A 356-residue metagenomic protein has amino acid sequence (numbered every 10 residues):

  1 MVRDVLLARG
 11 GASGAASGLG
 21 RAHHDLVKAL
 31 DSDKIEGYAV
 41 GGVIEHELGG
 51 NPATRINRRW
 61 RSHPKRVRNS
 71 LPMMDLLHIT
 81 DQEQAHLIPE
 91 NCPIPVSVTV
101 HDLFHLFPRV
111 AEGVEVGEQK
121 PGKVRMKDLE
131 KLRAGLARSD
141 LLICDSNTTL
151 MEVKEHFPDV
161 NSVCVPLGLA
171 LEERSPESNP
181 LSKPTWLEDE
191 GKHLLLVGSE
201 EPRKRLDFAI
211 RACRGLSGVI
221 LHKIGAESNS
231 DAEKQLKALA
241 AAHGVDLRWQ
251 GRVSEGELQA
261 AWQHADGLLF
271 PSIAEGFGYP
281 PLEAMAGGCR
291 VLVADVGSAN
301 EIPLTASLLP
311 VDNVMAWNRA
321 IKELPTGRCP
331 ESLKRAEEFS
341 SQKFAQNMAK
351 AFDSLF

Functional and structural regions predicted by a protein language model:
M1-F356: Carbohydrate transferase catalytic cores enriched for Leloir-type hexosyltransferases
